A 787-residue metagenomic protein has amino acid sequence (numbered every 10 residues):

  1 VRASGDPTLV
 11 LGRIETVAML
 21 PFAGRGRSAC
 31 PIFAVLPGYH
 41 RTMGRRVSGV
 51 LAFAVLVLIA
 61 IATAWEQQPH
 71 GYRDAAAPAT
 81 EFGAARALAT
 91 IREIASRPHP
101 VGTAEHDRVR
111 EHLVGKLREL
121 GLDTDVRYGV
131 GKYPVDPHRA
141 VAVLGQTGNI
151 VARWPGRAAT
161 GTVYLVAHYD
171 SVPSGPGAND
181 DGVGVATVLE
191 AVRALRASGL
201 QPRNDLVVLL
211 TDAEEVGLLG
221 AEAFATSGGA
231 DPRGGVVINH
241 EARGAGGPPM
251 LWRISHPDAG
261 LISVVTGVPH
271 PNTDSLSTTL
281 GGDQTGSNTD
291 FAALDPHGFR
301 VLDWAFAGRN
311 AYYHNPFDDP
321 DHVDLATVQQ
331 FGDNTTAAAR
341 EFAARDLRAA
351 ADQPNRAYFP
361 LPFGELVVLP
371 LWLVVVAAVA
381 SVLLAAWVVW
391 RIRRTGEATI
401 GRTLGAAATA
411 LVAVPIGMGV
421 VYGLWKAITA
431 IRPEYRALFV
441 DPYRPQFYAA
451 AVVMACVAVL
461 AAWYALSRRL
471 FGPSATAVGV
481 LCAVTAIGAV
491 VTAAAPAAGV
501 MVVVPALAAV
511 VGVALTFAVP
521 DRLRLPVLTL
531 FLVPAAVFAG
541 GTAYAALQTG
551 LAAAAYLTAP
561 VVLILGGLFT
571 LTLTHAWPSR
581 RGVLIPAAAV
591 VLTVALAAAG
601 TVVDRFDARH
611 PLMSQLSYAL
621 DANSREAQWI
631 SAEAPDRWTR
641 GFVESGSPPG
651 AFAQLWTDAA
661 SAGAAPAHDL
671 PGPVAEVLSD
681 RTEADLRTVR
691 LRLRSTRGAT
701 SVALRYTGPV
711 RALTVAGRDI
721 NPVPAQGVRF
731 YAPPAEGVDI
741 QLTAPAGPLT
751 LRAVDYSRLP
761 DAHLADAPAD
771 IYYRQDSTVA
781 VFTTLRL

Functional and structural regions predicted by a protein language model:
D6, Y39-H40: Intrinsic-disorder-associated, low-complexity terminal segments enriched in Asp/Asn/His/Tyr and depleted of Lys/Arg
H40-F53, G582-I585: N-terminal Sec-pathway targeting helices
V50-T63, A587-A598: Hydrophobic membrane-insertion alpha-helices, especially the h-region of bacterial N-terminal signal peptides
G71-V367, R705, R718-P745: Soluble extramembrane regions of membrane proteins in the secretory/endomembrane system
E111-R153, V185-A186, G260, V264-G267 (+1 more regions): Extracytosolic and intramembrane catalytic regions of membrane-associated proteins in envelope/secretory systems
L361-V379, Y443-F447: Juxtamembrane/start-of-transmembrane alpha-helix segments at the extracytoplasmic/lumenal side of membrane anchors
V379-E676: Alpha-helical transmembrane segments of integral membrane proteins
